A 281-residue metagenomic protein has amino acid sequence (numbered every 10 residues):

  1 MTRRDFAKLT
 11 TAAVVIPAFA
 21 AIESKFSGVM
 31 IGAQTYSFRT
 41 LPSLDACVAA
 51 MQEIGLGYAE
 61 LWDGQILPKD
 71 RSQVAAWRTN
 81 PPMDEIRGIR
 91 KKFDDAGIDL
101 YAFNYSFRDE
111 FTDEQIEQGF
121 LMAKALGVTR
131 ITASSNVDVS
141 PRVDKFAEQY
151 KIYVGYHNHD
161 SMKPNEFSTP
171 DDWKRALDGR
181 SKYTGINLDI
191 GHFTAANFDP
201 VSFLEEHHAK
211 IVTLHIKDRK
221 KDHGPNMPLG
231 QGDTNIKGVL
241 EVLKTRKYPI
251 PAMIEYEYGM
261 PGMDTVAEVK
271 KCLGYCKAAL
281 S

Functional and structural regions predicted by a protein language model:
R4-G32, R39-Y58, F167-P170, K174-L188 (+1 more regions): Histidine-acidic metal/acid-base catalytic patches
T10-A12, I16-E23, I86, K92 (+3 more regions): Active-site acidic/histidine proton-transfer and metal-coordination neighborhood in alpha/beta enzyme cores
G32-P42, F103-T112: Active-site mouth loops of central-metabolism enzymes
S37, W62-D63, N104, N158: Residue-level recognition of beta-strand->loop/alpha-helix junctions
A59-D63, L100-F103, T132-A133, P251-I254: Short beta-strand segments at enzyme active-site cores
L61-R87: Glycine-rich, proline-tolerant flexible connector loops at the mouths of alpha/beta enzymes
G64, R108, N136, R219 (+1 more regions): Flexible loop residues that form catalytic and substrate-binding hotspots at small-molecule/glycan-binding clefts
